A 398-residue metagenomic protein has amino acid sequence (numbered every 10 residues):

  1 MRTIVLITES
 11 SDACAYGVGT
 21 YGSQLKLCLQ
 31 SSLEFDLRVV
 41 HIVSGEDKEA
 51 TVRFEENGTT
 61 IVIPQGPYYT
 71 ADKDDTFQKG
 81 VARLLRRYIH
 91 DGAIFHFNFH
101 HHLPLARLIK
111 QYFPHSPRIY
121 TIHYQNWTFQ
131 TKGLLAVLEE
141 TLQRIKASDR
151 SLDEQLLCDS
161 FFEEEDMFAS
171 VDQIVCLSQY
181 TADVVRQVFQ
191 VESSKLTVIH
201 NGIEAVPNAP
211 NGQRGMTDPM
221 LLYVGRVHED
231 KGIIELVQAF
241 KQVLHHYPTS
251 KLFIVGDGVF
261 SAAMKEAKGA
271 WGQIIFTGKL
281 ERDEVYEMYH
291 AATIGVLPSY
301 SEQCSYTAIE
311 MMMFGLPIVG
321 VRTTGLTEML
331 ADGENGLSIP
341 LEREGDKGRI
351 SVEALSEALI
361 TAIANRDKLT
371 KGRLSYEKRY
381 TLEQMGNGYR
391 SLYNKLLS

Functional and structural regions predicted by a protein language model:
L142-I174: Membrane-proximal helix-turn-helix segments that form the acceptor-binding/catalytic region of lipid-linked
V175, R214-K231, V237-F240: Conserved donor-binding/catalytic core segment of Leloir-type glycosyltransferases
Y180, G202: Carbohydrate-associated surface elements
A263-D283: Nucleotide-activated donor-binding/catalytic signature segment of Leloir-type glycosyltransferases, i.e., the conserved
K279, E287-A292: Short alpha-helical donor nucleotide-sugar binding micro-motif in glycosyltransferases
Y300: Aromatic "clamp/platform" in nucleotide-sugar-dependent glycosyltransferases that forms part of the donor/acceptor
P317-G320, T327-L330: Short hydrophobic beta-strand element within catalytic cores of glycosyltransferases and related nucleotide-activated
T361, D367-R379, G388: A short, well-ordered alpha-helix in the C-terminal region of glycosyltransferases
